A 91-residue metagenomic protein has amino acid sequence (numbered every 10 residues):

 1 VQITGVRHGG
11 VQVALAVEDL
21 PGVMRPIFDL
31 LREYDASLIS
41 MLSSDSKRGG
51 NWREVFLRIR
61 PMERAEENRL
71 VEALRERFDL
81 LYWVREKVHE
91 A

Functional and structural regions predicted by a protein language model:
V1-A91: A conserved regulatory-domain signal marking ACT and ACT-like small-molecule sensing domains and adjacent regulatory
